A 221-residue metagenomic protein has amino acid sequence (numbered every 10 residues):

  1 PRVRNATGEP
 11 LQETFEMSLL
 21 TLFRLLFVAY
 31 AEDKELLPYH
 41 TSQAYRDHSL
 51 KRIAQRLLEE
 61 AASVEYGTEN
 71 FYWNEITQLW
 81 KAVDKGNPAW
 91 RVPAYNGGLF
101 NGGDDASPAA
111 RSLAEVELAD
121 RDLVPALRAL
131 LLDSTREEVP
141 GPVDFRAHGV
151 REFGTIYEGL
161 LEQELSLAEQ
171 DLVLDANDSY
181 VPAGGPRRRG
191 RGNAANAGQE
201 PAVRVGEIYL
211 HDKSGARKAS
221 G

Functional and structural regions predicted by a protein language model:
P1-G221: Preference for the N-terminal adenyl/adenosyl cofactor-binding alpha/beta module
